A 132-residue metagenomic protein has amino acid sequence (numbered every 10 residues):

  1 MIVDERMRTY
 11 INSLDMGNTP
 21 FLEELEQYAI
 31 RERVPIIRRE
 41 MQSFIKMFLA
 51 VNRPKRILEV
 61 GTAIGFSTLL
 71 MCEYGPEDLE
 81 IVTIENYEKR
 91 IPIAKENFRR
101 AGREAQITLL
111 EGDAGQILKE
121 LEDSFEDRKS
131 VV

Functional and structural regions predicted by a protein language model:
M1-D127, V132: A short alpha-helical cap/connector motif
